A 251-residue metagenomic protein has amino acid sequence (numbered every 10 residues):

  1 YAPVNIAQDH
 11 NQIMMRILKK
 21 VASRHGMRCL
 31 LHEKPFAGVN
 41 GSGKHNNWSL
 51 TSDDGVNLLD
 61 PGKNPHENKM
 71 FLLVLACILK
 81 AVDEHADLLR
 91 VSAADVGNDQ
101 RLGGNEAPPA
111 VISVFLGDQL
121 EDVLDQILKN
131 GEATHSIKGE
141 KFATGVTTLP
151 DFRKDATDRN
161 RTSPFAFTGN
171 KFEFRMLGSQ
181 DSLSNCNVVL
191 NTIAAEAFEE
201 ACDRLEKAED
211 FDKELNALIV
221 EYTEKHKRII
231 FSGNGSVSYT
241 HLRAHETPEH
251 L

Functional and structural regions predicted by a protein language model:
Y1-R16, K20-H25, C29-A37, G43 (+4 more regions): Loop-rich catalytic cores of soluble enzymes, especially ATP-dependent carboxylate-amine ligases and other
A2, L177-S179: Short strand-loop junctions, especially beta-strand C-caps/beta-turns that link beta-sheets to coils or alpha-helices
F71-V82, V189-C202: Short amphipathic C-terminal alpha-helix that caps PH/PH-like domains
F152-T162, G169-F172, S179-A197: ATP/Mg2+-dependent ligation/transfer catalytic cores
T162, L215, I230-S232: Eukaryotic complex-assembly regions enriched in large gene-expression and RNA-handling proteins
L183-L190, A197-A208, L215, R243: A conserved active-site cap/scaffold subdomain adjacent to cofactor or substrate pockets
T240-E249: Conserved small/polar residues in nucleotide/adenosyl-binding loops
